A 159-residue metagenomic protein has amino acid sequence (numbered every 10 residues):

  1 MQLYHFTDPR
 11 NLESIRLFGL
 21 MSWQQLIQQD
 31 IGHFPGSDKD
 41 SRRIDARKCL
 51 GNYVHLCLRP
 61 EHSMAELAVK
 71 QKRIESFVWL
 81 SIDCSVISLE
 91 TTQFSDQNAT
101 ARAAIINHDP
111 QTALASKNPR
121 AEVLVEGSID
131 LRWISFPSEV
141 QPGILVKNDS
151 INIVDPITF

Functional and structural regions predicted by a protein language model:
M1-F159: Active-site-proximal loop/hinge segments that shape catalytic or ion-binding/gating pockets
